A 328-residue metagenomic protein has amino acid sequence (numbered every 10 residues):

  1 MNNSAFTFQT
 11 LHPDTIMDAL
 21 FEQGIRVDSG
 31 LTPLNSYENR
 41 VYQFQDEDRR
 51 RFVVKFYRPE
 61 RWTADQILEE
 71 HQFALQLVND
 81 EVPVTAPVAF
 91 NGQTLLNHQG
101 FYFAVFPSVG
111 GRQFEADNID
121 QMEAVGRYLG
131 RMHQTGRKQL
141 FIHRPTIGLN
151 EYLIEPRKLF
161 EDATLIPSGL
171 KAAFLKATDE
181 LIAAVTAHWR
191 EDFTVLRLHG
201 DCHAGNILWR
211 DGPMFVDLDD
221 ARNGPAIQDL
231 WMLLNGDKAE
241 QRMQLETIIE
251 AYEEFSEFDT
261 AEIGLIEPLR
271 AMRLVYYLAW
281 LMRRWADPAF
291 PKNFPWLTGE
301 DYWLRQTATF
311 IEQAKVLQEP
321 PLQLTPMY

Functional and structural regions predicted by a protein language model:
M1-A89, Q323-Y328: Conserved NTP-binding catalytic cores of kinases and kinase-like/nucleotidyltransferase enzymes across multiple kinase
S4, W280-Y328: ATP/Mg2+ or Mg2+-diphosphate-binding catalytic cores that bind nucleotide phosphates or diphosphates via glycine-rich
E38-V54, P87, I182-L230, Y328: Active-site acidic catalytic loop and adjacent metal/ATP-binding pocket of ATP-dependent phosphoryl transfer enzymes
D46-F141: ATP-binding pocket architecture of kinase catalytic cores
P59, F103-A116, R157-L165, Y277-N293: A glycine-centered beta->alpha junction motif in the catalytic cores of kinase/phosphotransferase enzymes
P59, G111, P213, A221-N223 (+1 more regions): Activation segment
E115-A172, F193-V195: A cross-family kinase active-site recognition segment
A226-F258, R273-A289: Active-site activation/catalytic loop segments of kinase-like enzymes and analogous catalytic loops in related
